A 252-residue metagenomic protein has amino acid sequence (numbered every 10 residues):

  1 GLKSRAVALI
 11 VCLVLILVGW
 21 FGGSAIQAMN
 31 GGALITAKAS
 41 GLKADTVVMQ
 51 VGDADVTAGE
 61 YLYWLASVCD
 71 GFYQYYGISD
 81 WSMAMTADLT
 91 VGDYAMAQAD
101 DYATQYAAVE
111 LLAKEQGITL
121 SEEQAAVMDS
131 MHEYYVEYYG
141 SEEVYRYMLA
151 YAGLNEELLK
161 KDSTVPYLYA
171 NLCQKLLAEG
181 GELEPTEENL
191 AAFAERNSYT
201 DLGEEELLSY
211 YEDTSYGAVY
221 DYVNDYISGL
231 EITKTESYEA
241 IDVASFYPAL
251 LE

Functional and structural regions predicted by a protein language model:
G1-G92, D213-E252: Short, low-structural-confidence N-terminal segments
T36-E156: N-terminal targeting/tethering segments
A87-I118, E137, E142-E187, A191-T233: Solvent-exposed, amphipathic alpha-helical "stalk/arm" or coiled-coil-like segments used as scaffolds
